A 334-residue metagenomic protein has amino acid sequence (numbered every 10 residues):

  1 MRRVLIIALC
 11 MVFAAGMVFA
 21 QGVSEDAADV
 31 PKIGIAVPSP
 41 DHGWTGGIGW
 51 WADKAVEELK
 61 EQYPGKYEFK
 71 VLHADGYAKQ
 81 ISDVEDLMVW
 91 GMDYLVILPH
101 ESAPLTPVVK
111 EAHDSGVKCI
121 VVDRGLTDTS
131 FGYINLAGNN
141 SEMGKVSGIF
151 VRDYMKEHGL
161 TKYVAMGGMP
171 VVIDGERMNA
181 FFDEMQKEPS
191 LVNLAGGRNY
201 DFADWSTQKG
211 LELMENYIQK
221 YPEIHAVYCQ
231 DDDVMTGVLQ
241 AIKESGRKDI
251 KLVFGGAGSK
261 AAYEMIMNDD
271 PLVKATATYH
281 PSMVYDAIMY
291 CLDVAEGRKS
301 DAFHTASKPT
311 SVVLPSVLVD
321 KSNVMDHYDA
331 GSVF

Functional and structural regions predicted by a protein language model:
M1-K32, M88, K110-V117, M325-D326 (+1 more regions): Short, low-complexity disordered leader/linker segments with a strong preference for bacterial N-terminal type II
D29, I173, D183-M185, Y279-F334: Hinge/cleft segment of the Venus flytrap/periplasmic-binding protein
K32-A55, L59, E68-I81, L98-S102 (+3 more regions): Extracytoplasmic "Venus flytrap"
A52, I81, E85-V89, D93-D114 (+2 more regions): Hydrophobic alpha-helical
E58-A74, K162-A165, F182-T207: Short beta-strand elements in bilobed, periplasmic/extracellular small-molecule ligand-binding domains
V71-H73, T127-R152, A165-G168, N268-P281: Short beta-strand elements at the ligand-binding edges of bilobed clamshell
Q80, L136-K162, E176, Q208-L211 (+2 more regions): Hydrophobic alpha-helical segments within soluble ligand-binding/sensing domains
P104-E142, S259-M267, L272: Flexible loop/hinge segments that line or gate small-molecule binding clefts
